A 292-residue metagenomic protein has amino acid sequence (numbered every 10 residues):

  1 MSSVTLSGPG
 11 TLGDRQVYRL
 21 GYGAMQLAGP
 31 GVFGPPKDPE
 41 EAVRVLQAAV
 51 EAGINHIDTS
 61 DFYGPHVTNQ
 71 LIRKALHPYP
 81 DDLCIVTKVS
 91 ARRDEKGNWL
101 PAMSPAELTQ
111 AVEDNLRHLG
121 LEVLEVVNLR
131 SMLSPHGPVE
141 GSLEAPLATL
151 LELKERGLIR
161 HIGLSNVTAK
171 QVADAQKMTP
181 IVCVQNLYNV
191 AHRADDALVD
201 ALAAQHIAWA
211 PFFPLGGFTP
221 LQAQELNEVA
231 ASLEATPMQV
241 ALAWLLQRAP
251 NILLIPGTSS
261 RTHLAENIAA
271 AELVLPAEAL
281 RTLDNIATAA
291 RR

Functional and structural regions predicted by a protein language model:
M1-L83, R292: N-terminal binding-site loop/beta-alpha segment at the start of enzyme catalytic domains that lines or forms
S3, M132-R292: Beta/alpha (TIM)-barrel catalytic core signal, keyed to glycine-rich beta->alpha loops juxtaposed to Asp/Glu that bind
R15-L20, G53-H56, Y79-L83, L121-E125 (+4 more regions): Short, well-ordered coil/turn segments that N-cap beta-strands
Q26-G31, Y63, A91-R93, R130-P135 (+1 more regions): Feature marks short, surface-exposed loop/turn motifs that line or immediately flank catalytic pockets and channel
L27-E40, E95-A106, P135-V139: Active-site mouth loops of central-metabolism enzymes
P35-A49, M103-L119, T168-V172: Short, acidic/polar
D82-E95: A short, structured active-site edge motif that brings together acidic residues
E107-N128, E152-R156: CE4/NodB-like, metal-dependent polysaccharide N-deacetylase domain that modifies extracellular/periplasmic N-acetylated
